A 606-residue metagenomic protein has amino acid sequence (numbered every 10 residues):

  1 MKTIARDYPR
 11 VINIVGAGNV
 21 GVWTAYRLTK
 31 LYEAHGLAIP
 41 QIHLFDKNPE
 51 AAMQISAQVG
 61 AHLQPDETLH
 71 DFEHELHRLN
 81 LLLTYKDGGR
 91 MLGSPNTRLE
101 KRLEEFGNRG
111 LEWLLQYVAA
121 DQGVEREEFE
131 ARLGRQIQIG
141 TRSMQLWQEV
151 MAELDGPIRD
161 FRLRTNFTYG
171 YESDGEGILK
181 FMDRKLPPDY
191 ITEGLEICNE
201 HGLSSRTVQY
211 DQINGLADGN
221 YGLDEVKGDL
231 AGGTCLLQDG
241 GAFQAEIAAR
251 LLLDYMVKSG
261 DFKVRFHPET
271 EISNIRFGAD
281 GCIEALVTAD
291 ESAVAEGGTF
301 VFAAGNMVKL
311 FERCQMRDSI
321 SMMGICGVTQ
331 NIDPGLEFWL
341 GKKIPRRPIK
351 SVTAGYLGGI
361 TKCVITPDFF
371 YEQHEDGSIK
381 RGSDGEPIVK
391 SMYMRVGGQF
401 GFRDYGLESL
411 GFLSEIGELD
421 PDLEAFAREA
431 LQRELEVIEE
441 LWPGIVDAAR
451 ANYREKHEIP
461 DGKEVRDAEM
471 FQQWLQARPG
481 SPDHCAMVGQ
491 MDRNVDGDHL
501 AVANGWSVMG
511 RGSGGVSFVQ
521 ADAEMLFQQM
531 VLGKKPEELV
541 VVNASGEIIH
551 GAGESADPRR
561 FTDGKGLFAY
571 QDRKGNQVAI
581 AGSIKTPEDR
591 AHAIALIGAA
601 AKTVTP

Functional and structural regions predicted by a protein language model:
T29-A57: Glycine-rich FAD pyrophosphate-binding loop
N48-R135: Conserved N-terminal glycine-rich FAD pyrophosphate-binding loop of Rossmann-like flavoproteins
G60-E67, Y169, E312-I360: Central beta-strand plus flanking loop segment that forms part of the substrate or channel wall within the catalytic
G110-D254: Rossmann-like flavin
P157, F338-N504, M509: Active-site lid/adjacent beta-loop-alpha segment flanking the redox-cofactor pocket in flavoenzymes
G228-T299, A304: Helical element adjacent to the flavin cofactor pocket in flavoenzyme catalytic cores
V301-R317: Flavin (primarily FAD) binding-site architecture
E436, E440-H592, G598: C-terminal catalytic lobe of FAD-dependent flavoproteins
